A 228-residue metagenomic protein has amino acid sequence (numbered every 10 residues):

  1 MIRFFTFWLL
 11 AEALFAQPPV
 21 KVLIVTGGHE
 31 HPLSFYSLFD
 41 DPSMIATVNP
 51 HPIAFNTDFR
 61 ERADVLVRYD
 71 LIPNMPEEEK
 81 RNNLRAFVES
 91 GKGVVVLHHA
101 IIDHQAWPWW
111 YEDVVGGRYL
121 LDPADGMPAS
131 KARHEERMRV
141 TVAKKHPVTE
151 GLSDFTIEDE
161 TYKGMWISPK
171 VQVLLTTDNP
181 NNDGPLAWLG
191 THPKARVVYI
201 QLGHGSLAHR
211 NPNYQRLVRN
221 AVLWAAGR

Functional and structural regions predicted by a protein language model:
M1-W8: Sec-dependent signal peptide recognition, specifically the positively charged N-region followed immediately by
Q17-K21, T26, E30, N181-D183 (+1 more regions): Extracellular ligand-binding/catalytic regions of CAZymes and related secreted enzymes and adhesion modules
P19-V25, E30-H104: Helical hinge/lid and interdomain linker segments adjacent to catalytic or ligand-binding clefts that mediate domain
Y36, R85, T149, R219-V222: Non-transmembrane alpha-helical segments in soluble domains of secreted/periplasmic/extracellular proteins
S37-I45, M127-Y199: Catalytic beta-strand/loop cores that center a nucleophilic Ser/Cys/Thr and support acyl-enzyme chemistry
M75-E150: A glycine-rich, often tryptophan-bearing local segment used as a flexible ligand/cofactor-contacting loop or short
Y111-V115, F155-P169, N213-Q215, R219-R228: Oxidoreductase and adenylate-handling cofactor-binding alpha/beta cores
